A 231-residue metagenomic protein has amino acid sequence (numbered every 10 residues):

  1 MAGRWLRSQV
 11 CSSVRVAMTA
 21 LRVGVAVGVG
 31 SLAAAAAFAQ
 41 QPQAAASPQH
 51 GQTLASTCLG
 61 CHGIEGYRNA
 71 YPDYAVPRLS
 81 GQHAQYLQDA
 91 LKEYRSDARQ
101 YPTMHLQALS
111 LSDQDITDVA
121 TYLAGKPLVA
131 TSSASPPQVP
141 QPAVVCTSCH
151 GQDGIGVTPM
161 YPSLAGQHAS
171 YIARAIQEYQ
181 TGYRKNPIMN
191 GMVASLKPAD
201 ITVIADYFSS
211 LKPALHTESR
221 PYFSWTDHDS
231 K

Functional and structural regions predicted by a protein language model:
M1-A45, K92, S96, S210-L215 (+1 more regions): N-terminal export/targeting leaders of redox proteins
A37-A55, Y67-D73, A120-A143, V157 (+3 more regions): Electrostatic cytochrome c docking/interface patches
H50-T53, Y86, T103-L106, D115-D118 (+5 more regions): Extracytoplasmic/secreted proteins, especially bacterial periplasmic and envelope-associated proteins
S56-I64, V119, A143-G154, I204: The canonical Cys-X-X-Cys-His
E65-Y94, H105-S110, T147, G154-Q180 (+2 more regions): Gly/Gly-Pro-rich "capping" loops immediately C-terminal to redox-active cysteine motifs in periplasmic/lumenal
E93, D118-T121, N186, P198-V203: Interaction-mediating elements
Y94, Y122-L123, Y179, Y207: Conserved hydrophobic/aromatic "anchor" residues that stabilize well-ordered secondary structure elements
A194-K212: A contiguous, mid-protein "functional segment" used to position or interact with cofactors/ions or partner subunits
